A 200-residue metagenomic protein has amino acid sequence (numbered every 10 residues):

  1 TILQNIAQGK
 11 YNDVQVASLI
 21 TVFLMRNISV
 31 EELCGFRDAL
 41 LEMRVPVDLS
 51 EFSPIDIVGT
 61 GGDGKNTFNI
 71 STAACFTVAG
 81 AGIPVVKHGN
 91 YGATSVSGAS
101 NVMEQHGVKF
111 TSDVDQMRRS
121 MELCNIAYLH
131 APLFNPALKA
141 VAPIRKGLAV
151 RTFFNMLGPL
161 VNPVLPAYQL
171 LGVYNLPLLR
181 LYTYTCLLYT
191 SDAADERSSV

Functional and structural regions predicted by a protein language model:
T1-T67, A81: Acidic, glycine/proline-rich low-complexity segments that act as flexible tails and inter-domain linkers
L19, M103, G158: Residue-level signal for inorganic ion chemistry
P54-V96, F154-N155, V161: Glycine/serine-rich anion-binding loops at beta->alpha junctions that coordinate negatively charged ligand groups
G92-V108: Active-site-proximal loop->helix
Q105-S120: A glycine-rich helix N-cap at a beta->alpha junction
Q116-G172: Phosphate/diphosphate-binding glycine-rich loops and adjacent basic-rich segments that engage nucleotide
L171-T185: Gly/Ser/Thr-rich active-site loops/lids in small-molecule metabolic enzymes that frequently grip phosphoryl groups
Y189-E196: Conserved small/polar residues in nucleotide/adenosyl-binding loops
